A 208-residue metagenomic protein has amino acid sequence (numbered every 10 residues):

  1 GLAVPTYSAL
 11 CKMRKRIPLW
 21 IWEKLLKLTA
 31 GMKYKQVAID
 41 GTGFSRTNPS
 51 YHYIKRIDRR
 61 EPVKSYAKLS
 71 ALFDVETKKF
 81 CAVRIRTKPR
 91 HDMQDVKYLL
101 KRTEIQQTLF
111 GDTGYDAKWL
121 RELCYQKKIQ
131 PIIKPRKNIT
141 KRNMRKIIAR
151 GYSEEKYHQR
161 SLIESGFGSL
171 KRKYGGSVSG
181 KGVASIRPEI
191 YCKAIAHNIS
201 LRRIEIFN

Functional and structural regions predicted by a protein language model:
G1-A9: Short, basic interhelical loop/turn and adjoining N-cap of the next helix at nucleic-acid- or acidic-partner-contacting
C11-K15, L19-K127, P135-R136: Polybasic low-complexity intrinsically disordered regions
R90, R160, E189, K193: Electropositive phosphate-/nucleotide-binding environments in soluble metabolic enzymes
M93-V96, F167, C192: A general structural signal for well-ordered alpha-helical segments in protein cores
T108, T113-G180: Helix-centered, glycine/charged polyanion-binding patches within enzymatic domains that contact phosphate-containing
K181-N208: Charge-patterned, long linear interaction tracts outside catalytic cores
